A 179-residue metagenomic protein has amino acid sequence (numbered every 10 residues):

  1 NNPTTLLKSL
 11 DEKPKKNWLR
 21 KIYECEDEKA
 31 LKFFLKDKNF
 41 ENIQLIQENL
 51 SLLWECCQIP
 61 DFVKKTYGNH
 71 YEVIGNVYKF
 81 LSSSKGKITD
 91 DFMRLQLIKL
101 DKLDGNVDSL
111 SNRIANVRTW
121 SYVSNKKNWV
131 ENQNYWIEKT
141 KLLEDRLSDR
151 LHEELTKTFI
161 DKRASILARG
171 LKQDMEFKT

Functional and structural regions predicted by a protein language model:
N1-L45, S51: C-terminal or mid-to-C-terminal helical accessory/interaction module adjacent to the motor/catalytic core
K36, N42-T179: Extended, charged helical/alpha-beta scaffold domains that provide interaction surfaces
